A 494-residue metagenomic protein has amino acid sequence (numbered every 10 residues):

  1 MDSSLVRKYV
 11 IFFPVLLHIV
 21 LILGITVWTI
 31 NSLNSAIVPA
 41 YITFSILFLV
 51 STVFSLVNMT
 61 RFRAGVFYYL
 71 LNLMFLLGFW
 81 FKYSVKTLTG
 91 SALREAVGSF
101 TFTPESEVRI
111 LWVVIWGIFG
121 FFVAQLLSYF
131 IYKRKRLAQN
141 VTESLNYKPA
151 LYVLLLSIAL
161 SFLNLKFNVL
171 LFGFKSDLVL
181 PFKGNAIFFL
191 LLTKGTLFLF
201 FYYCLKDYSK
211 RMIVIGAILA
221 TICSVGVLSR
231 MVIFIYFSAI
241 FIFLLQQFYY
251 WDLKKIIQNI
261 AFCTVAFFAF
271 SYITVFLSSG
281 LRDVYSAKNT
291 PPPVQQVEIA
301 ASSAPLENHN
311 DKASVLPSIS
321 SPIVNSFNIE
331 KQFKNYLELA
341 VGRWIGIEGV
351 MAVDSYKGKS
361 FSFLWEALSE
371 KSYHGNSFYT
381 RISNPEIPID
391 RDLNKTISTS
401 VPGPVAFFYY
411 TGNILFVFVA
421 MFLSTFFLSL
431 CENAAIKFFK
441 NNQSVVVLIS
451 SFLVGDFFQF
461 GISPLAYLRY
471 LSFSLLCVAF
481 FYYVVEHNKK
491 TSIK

Functional and structural regions predicted by a protein language model:
M1-K135, S238-I240, L244-L277, Q296-A300 (+2 more regions): N-terminal "leader" segments that precede or initiate the main folded domain
L5-L16, R61-M74, N146-L151, Y208-I215 (+1 more regions): Membrane-interfacial loop-to-transmembrane alpha-helix junctions, especially the N-terminal start
H18-T26, N72-S84, S157-N164, G216-G226 (+2 more regions): Aromatic-anchored segments of alpha-helical transmembrane domains
N34-P39, L93-P104, L111, Q125-Y250 (+2 more regions): Membrane-embedded catalytic interface detector for glycan/lipid assembly enzymes
F48-L56, G195-K206, F418-A434, H487: Hydrophobic, aromatic-rich transmembrane alpha-helices and their immediate juxtamembrane boundary segments
F48-S51, K194-F200, I215-C223, A239 (+3 more regions): Hydrophobic, membrane-inserted alpha-helices
V179, Y272-L423: Small-residue-enriched transmembrane helix-hairpin modules in multi-pass membrane proteins
I397-K494: Hydrophobic alpha-helical segments
